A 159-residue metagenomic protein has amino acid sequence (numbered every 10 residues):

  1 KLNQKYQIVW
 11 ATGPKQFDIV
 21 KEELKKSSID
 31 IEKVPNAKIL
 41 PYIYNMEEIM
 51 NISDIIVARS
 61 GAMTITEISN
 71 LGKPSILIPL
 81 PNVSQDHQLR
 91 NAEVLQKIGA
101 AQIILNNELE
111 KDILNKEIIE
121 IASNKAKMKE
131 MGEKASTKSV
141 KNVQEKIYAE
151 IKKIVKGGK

Functional and structural regions predicted by a protein language model:
K1-I55, L89-E93, K97, I104-I113: Donor-nucleotide binding loops and adjacent catalytic segments primarily of GT-B fold Leloir glycosyltransferases
M46-Q85: A donor-sugar binding/catalytic signature common to diverse glycosyltransferases and related nucleotide-sugar
I49, E110-L114, M131, V143-I147: Hydrophobic alpha-helical packing elements
E110-S123, K152: Two-component system phosphotransfer/interaction surface
E120, K127-K141: A short, well-ordered alpha-helix in the C-terminal region of glycosyltransferases
K141-K159: C-terminal alpha-helical cap of glycosyltransferases
